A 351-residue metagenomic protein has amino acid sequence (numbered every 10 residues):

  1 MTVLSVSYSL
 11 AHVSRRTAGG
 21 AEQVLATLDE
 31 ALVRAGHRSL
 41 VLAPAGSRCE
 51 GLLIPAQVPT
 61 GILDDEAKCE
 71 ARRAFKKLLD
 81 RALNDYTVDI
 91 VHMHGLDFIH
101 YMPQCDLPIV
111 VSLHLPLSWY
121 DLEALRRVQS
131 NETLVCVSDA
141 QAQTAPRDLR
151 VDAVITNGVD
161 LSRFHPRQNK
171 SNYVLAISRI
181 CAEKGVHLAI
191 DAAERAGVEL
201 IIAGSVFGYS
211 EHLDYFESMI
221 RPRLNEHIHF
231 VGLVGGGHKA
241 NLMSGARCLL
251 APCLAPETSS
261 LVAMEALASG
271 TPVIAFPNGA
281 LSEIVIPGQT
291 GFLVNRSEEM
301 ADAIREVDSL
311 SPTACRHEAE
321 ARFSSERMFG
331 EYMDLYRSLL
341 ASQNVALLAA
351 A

Functional and structural regions predicted by a protein language model:
M1-A351: Catalytic cores of nucleotide-sugar-dependent glycosyltransferases that transfer UDP/GDP/TDP-activated
